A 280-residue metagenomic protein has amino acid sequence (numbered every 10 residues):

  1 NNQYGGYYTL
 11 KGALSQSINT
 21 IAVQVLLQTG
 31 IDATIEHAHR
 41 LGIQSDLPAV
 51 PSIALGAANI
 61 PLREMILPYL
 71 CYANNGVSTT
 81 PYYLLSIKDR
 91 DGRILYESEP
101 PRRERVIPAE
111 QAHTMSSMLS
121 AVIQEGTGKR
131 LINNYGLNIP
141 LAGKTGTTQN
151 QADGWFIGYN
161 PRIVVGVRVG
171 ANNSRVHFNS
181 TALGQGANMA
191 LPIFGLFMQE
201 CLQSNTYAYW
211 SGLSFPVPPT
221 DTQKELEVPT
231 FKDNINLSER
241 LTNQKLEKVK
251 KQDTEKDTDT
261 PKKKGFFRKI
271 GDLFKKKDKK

Functional and structural regions predicted by a protein language model:
N1-N74, A121: Active-site-adjacent helix/loop patches that line small-molecule binding or acyl-intermediate pockets
K11-G12, R40-G42, P48-P51, G128-K129 (+3 more regions): Long hydrophobic alpha-helices with heptad-repeat/coiled-coil character
G12-Q16, N59-T222: A penicillin-recognizing enzyme superfamily signal
S17-I18, T29-G30, G42, L119-I123 (+5 more regions): Generic secondary-structure transition motif, activating predominantly at the C-termini of alpha-helices
D32-A38, V50, L196, D272-K280: Periplasmic/cell-envelope proteins involved in peptidoglycan metabolism and beta-lactam response
G56, K88, K232: Residue-level detector of conserved, well-ordered beta-strand and adjacent loop positions that form binding/recognition
P219-K280: Low-complexity, Gly/Ser/Thr/Pro-rich intrinsically disordered linker/tail segments
